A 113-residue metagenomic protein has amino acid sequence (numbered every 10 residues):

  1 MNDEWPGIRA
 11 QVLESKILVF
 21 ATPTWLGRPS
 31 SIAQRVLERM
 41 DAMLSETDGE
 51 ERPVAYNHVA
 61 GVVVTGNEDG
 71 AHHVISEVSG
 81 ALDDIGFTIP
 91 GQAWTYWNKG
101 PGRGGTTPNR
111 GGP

Functional and structural regions predicted by a protein language model:
M1-I85: Helix-loop-strand module that forms the ligand-binding subsite of alpha/beta enzymes
D83-P113: Glycine-rich phosphate/pyrophosphate-binding loop and the adjoining helix
